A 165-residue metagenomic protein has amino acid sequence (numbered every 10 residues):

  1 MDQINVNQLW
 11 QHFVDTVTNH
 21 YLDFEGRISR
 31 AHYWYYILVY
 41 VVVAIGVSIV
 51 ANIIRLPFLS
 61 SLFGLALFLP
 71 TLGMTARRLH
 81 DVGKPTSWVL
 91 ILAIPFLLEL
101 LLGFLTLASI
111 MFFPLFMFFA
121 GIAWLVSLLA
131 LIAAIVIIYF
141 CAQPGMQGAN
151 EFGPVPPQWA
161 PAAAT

Functional and structural regions predicted by a protein language model:
M1-V39, V43, L67-W88, I138-T165: Membrane-interface extramembranous regions at the lipid-water interface
A31-G73, T86-C141: Hydrophobic alpha-helical transmembrane segments in multi-pass membrane proteins
